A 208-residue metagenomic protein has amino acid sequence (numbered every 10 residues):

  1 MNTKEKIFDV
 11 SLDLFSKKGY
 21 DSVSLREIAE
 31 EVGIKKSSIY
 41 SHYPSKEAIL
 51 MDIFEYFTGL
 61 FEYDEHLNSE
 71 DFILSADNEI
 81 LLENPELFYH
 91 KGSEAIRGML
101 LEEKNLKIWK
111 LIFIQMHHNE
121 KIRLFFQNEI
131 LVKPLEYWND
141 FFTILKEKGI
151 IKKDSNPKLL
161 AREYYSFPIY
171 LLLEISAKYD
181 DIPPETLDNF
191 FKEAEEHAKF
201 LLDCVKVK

Functional and structural regions predicted by a protein language model:
K6, V10, L14-Y56: Helix-turn-helix
Y20-D21, I122, I151: Conserved hydrophobic residue
D52, H66-K104, P157-Y164, F191-A194: Hydrophobic alpha-helical connector segments
E55-E62, N68: Short, basic, alpha-helical segments at the C-terminal edge of helix-turn-helix-like DNA-binding modules
A95-I96, W109-F113, Y164, P168 (+1 more regions): Short alpha-helical scaffolding segments that buttress acidic/His motifs in well-ordered protein cores
G98-F113, E120-E147: Amphipathic alpha-helical packing segments from all-alpha helical-bundle domains
F125-I130, E147-Y165: All-alpha amphipathic helical-bundle segments outside canonical DNA-binding/catalytic cores that form hydrophobic
T143-K148, R162-K208: C-terminal peripheral helix-coil segments that are non-catalytic and often amphipathic
